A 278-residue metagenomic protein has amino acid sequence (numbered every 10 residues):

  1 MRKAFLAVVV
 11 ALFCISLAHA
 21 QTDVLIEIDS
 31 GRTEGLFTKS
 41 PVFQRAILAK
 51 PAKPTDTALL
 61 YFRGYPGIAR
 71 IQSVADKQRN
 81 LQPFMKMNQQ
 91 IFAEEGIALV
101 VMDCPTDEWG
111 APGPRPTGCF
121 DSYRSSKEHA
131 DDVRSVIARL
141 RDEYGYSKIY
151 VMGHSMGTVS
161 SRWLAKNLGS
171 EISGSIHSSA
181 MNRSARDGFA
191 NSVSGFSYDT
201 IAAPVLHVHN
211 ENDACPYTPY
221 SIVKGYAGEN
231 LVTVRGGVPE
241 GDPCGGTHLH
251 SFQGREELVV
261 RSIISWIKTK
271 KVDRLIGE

Functional and structural regions predicted by a protein language model:
A20-P54: N-terminal cap/lid segment of alpha/beta-hydrolase-fold proteins
A52-I91: Short, surface-exposed "cap/lid" segments of acyl-processing enzymes
Y61-G64, V101, M152: Structural cue for short, hydrophobic secondary-structure segments
F84, P112-Y144: Alpha/beta-hydrolase active-site loop
Q89-G110: Conserved alpha/beta-hydrolase
A138-T200: Primarily recognizes the serine-hydrolase "nucleophile elbow" in alpha/beta-hydrolase and SGNH/GDSL folds
G174-G236: The feature captures the conserved acid-bearing segment of alpha/beta-hydrolase catalytic domains
E229-E278: C-terminal catalytic histidine-bearing segment of alpha/beta-hydrolase fold enzymes
